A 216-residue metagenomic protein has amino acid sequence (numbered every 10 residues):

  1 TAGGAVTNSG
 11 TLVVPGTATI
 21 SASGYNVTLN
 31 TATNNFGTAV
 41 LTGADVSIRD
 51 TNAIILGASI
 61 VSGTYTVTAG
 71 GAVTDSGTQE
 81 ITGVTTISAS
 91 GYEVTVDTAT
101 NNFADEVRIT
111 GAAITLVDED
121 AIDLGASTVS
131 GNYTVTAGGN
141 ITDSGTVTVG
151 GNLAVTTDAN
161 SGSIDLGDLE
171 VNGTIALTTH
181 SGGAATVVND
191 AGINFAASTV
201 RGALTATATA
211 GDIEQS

Functional and structural regions predicted by a protein language model:
T1-S216: Extracellular lectin-like interaction modules
